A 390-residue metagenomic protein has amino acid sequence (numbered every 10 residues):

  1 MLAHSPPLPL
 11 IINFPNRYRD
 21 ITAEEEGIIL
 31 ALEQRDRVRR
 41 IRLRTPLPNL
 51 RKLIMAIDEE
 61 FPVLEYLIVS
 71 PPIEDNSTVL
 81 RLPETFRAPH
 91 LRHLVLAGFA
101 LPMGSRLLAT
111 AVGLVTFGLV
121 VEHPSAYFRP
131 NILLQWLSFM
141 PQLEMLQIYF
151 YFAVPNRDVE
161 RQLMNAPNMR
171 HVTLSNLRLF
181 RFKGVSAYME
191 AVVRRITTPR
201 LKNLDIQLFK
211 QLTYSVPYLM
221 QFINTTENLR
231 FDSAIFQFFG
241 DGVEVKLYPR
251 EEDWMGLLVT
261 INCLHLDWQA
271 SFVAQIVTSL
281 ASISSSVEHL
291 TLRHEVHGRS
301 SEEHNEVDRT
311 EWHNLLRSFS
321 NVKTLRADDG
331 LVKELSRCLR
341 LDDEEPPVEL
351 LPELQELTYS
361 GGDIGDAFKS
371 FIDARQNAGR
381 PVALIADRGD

Functional and structural regions predicted by a protein language model:
M1-D390: Leucine-rich repeat
